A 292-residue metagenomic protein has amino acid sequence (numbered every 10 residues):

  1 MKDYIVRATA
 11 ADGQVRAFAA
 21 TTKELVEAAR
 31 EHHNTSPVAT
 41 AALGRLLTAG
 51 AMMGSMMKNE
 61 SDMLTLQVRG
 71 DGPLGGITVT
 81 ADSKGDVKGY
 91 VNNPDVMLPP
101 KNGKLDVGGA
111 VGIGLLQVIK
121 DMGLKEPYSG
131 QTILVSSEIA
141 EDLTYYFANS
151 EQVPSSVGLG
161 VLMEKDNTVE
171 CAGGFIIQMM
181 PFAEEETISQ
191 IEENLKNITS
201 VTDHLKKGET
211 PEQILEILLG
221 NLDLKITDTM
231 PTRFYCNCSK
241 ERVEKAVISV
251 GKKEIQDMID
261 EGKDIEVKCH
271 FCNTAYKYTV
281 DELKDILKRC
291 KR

Functional and structural regions predicted by a protein language model:
M1-D228: Interaction interfaces in information-processing and related assembly proteins
K196-R292: Cys/His-clustered metal-coordination modules, chiefly Zn-binding fingers
